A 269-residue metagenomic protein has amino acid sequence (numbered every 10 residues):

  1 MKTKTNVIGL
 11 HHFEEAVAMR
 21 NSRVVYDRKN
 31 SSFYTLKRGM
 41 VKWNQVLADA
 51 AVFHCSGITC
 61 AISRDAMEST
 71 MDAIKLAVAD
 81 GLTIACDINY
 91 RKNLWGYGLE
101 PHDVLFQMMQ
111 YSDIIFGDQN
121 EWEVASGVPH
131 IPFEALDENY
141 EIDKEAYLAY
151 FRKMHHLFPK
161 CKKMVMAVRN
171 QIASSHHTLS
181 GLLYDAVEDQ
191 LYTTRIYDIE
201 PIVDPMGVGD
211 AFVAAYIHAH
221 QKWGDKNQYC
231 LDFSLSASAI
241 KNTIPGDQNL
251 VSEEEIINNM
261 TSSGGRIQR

Functional and structural regions predicted by a protein language model:
M1-I58, I256-R269: Conserved N-terminal subdomain of the carbohydrate kinase-like
K29, I58, N89-N93, N120 (+1 more regions): Active-site beta-loop-alpha junctions enriched in small/polar residues
S63-E68, W95-E100, P245: Short, solvent-exposed loop/turn segments at secondary-structure boundaries
E68-G81, D103-Y111: Catalytic-core regions built around general acid/base machinery
L76-T83, F158-K162: A short helix->loop->beta-strand "cap" motif at the edges of active sites that frequently abuts
I84-A85, F116: Hydrophobic beta-strand scaffold residues
L94-E188: Conserved phosphate/ATP/ADP-binding segment of small-molecule kinases
S174, V187-S263, I267: Conserved post-catalytic alpha-helical subdomain immediately downstream of the catalytic base and nucleotide-binding
